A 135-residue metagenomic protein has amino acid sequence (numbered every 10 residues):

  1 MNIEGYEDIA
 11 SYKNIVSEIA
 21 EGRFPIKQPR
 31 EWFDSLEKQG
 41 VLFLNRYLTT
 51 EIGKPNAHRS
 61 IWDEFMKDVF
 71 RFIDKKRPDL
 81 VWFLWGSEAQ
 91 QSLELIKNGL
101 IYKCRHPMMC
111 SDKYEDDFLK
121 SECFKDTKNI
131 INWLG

Functional and structural regions predicted by a protein language model:
M1-F83, E88-I96, L100-R105, M109-D112 (+2 more regions): A polyanion-binding, active-site-adjacent surface
N132-G135: Conserved histidine-centered catalytic loops in small-molecule metabolism enzymes
